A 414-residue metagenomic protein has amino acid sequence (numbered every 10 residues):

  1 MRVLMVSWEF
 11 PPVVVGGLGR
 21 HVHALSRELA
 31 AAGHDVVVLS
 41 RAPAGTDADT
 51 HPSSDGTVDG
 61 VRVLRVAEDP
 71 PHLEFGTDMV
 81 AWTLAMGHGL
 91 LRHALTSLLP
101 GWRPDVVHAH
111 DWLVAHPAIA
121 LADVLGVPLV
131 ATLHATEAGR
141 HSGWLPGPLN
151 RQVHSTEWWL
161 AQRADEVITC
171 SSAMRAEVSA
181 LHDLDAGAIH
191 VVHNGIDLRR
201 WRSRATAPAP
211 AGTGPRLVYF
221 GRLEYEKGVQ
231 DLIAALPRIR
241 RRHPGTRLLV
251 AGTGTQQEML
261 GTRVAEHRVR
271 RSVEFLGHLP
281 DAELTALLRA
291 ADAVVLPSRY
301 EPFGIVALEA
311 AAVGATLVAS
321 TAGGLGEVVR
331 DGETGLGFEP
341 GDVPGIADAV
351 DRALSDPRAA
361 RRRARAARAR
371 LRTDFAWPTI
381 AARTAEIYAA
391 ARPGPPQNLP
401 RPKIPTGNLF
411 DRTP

Functional and structural regions predicted by a protein language model:
M1-R65, P395-P414: N-terminal subdomain of nucleotide-sugar transferases
A173, G195: Carbohydrate-associated surface elements
A209-L236, L249: Conserved donor-binding/catalytic core segment of Leloir-type glycosyltransferases
G261-L279: Nucleotide-activated donor-binding/catalytic signature segment of Leloir-type glycosyltransferases, i.e., the conserved
H278-L279, A286-A291, I346: Short alpha-helical donor nucleotide-sugar binding micro-motif in glycosyltransferases
R299: Aromatic "clamp/platform" in nucleotide-sugar-dependent glycosyltransferases that forms part of the donor/acceptor
T316-A319: Short hydrophobic beta-strand element within catalytic cores of glycosyltransferases and related nucleotide-activated
D331-G332, L336-V343, R352-P357: Conserved acidic donor-binding segment of nucleotide-sugar-dependent glycosyltransferases
